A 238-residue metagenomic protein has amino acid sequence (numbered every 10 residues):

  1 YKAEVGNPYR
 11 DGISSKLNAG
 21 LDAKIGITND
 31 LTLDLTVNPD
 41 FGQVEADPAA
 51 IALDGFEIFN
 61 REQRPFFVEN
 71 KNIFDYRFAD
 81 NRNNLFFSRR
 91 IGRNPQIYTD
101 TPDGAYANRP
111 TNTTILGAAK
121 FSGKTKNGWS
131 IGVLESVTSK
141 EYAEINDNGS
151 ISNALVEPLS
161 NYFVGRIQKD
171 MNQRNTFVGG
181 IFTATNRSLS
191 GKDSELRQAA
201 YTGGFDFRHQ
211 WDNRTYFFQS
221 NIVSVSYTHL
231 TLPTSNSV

Functional and structural regions predicted by a protein language model:
Y1-A3, P39-Q43, E135-E141, F182-S188 (+2 more regions): Transmembrane beta-strands of outer-membrane beta-barrel pores
K2-G6, F41-G123: Residues that cap or anchor secondary-structure elements
G6-Y9, G104-A107, A143, N148-A154 (+2 more regions): Extracellular loop and loop/strand-boundary signature of outer-membrane beta-barrel proteins
D11-A19, T113-G117, P158-F163, A199-G203: Residues that define the transmembrane beta-barrel architecture of outer-membrane proteins
A23, L35, F121, V133 (+3 more regions): Membrane-embedded beta-strand positions of outer-membrane beta-barrel proteins
I25, G123-K124, K169-M171, H209-W211: Residue-level signature of outer-membrane beta-barrel architecture
L31-L33, G128-V133, K140, Q173-V178 (+1 more regions): Repeated loop/turn-to-beta-strand initiation elements of outer-membrane beta-barrel proteins
T228-T234: Conserved small/polar residues in nucleotide/adenosyl-binding loops
